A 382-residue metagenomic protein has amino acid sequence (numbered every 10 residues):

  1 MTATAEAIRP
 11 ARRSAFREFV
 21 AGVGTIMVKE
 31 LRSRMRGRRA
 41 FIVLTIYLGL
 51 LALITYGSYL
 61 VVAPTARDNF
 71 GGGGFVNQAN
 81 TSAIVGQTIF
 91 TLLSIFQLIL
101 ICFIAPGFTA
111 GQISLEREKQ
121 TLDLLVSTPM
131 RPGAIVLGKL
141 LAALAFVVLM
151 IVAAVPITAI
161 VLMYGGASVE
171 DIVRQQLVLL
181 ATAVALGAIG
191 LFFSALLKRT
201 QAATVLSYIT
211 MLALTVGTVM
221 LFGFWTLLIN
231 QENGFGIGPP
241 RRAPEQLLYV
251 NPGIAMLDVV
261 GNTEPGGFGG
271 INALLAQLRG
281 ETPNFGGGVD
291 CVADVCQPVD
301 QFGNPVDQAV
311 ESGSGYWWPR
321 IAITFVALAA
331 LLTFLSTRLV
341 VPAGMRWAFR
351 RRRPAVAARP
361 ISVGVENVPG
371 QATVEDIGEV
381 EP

Functional and structural regions predicted by a protein language model:
M1-L98, C102, I160, A167-Q175 (+1 more regions): Transmembrane alpha-helical segments and their membrane-interface loop/helix boundaries that make up the transmembrane
Q97, I101, A105-F108, P132-V161 (+2 more regions): Selective transmembrane-helix segments that form parts of the transport pathway or gating/packing helices in multipass
A105-V126, K139-L140: Transmembrane helix boundary and interhelical loop/hinge segments in multi-pass membrane proteins
E116, V147, Y164, T200: Residue-level signal for short amphipathic helical patches enriched in basic/charged and nearby hydrophobic residues
K119-D123, T158, G190: Interfacial helix-capping/hinge residues at the ends of transmembrane alpha-helices
